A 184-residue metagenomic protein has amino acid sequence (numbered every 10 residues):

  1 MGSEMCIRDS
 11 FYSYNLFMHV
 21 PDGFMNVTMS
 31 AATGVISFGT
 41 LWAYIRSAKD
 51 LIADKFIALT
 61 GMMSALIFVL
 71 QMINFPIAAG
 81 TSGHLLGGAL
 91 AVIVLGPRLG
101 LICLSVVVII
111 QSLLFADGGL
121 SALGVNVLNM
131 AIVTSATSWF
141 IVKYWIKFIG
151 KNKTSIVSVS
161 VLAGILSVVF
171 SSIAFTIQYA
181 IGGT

Functional and structural regions predicted by a protein language model:
M1-I7: Short, small-residue-biased leader/transition segments that mark boundaries at the very start of proteins
F11-L90: Hydrophobic transmembrane alpha-helices
G23, V27, A48-I57, P97 (+5 more regions): Hydrophobic, aromatic-rich alpha-helical transmembrane segments and their membrane-interface anchor motifs
A31-A32, I57-M62, L86, L101-S105 (+2 more regions): Hydrophobic alpha-helical transmembrane segments
A32-G39, M62, L66-V69, V106 (+5 more regions): Lipid-exposed faces of alpha-helical membrane segments in multi-pass integral membrane proteins
Q71-T134: Alpha-helical membrane segments and adjacent membrane-interface helices in multi-pass membrane proteins
M130-F175: Short helix-perturbing small/polar motifs within transmembrane alpha-helices
I173-T184: Membrane-helix interface motif
